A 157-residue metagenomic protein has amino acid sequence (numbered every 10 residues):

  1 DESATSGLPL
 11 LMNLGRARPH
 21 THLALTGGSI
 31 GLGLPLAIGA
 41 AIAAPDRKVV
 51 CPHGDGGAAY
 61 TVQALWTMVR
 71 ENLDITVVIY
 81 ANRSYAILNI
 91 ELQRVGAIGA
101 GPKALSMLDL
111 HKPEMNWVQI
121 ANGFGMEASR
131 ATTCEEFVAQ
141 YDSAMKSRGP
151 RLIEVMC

Functional and structural regions predicted by a protein language model:
D1-A41: Active-site diphosphate/adenylate-binding microenvironment
D1-S3, L23-A24, C51, R130 (+1 more regions): General beta-strand structural signal in soluble alpha/beta enzymes
S6-G7, A59, T133-F137: Short acidic loop-to-helix transition motifs that present clustered carboxylates
P9-G15, P35, V62-L65, I87-L92: Short acidic, glycine/serine/threonine-rich loops at helix termini
S29-G31, A58-A59, R83-I87: Short gly/pro/ser/thr-enriched loop/turn and capping motifs at secondary-structure boundaries
D46-Y60, I75-Y80: A short, small-residue-rich loop immediately preceding and capping a beta-strand
E71-C157: Thiamine diphosphate
